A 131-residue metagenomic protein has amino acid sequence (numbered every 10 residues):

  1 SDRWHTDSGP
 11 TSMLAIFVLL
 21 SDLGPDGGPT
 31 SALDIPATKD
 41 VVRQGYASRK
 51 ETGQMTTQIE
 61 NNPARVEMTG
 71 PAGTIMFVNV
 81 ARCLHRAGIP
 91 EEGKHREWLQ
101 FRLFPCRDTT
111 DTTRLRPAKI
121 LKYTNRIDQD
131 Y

Functional and structural regions predicted by a protein language model:
D2-S8, R82-A87: Histidine-centered catalytic micro-motifs
R3-M13, P63-A64, G70, K94-H95: A short beta-loop-beta micro-motif enriched in histidine and acidic residues
S8-P25, T69-P71, F77, F101-C106: Short, conserved beta-strand element in jelly-roll/cupin
G9, I35-T38, I89: Short capping/connector residues at structural and topological boundaries
P25-C83: Double-stranded beta-helix
I75, R82-Y131: Non-heme Fe(II)/2-oxoglutarate
